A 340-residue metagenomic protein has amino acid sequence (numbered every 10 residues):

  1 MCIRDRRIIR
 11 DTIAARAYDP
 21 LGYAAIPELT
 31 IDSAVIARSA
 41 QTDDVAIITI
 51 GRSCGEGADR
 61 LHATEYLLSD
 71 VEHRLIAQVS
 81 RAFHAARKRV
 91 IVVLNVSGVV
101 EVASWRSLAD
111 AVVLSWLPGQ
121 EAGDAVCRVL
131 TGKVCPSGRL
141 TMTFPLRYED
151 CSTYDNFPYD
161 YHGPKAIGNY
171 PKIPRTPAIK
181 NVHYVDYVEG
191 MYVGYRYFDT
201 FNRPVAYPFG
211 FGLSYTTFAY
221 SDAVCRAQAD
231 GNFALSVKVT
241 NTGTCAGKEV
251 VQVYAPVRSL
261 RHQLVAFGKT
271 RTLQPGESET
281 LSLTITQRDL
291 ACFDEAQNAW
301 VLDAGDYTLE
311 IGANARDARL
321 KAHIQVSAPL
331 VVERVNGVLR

Functional and structural regions predicted by a protein language model:
M1-R6: Conserved small/polar residues in nucleotide/adenosyl-binding loops
I8-A24, N95-K248, Y254-P256, D303-A304 (+2 more regions): Secreted, periplasmic, or luminal enzymes acting at the cell surface/secretory milieu
I9-S33, G57-T64: Acidic/histidine-rich helix-loop elements that form or flank divalent-metal/phosphate-binding sites at the catalytic
D43: An anion/phosphate-binding loop that grips the pyrophosphate of nucleotide cofactors and donors
I50-D70: Glycine/threonine-rich flexible loop motifs
A82-V90, A109: A short helix->loop->beta-strand "cap" motif at the edges of active sites that frequently abuts
S259-E295: Intrinsically disordered, low-complexity Pro/Gly/Ser/Thr-rich segments with frequent PxxP/GP/PP motifs and embedded
I285-A313: Short, surface-exposed ligand- or partner-binding patches at beta-edge/loop junctions that are enriched in aromatics
